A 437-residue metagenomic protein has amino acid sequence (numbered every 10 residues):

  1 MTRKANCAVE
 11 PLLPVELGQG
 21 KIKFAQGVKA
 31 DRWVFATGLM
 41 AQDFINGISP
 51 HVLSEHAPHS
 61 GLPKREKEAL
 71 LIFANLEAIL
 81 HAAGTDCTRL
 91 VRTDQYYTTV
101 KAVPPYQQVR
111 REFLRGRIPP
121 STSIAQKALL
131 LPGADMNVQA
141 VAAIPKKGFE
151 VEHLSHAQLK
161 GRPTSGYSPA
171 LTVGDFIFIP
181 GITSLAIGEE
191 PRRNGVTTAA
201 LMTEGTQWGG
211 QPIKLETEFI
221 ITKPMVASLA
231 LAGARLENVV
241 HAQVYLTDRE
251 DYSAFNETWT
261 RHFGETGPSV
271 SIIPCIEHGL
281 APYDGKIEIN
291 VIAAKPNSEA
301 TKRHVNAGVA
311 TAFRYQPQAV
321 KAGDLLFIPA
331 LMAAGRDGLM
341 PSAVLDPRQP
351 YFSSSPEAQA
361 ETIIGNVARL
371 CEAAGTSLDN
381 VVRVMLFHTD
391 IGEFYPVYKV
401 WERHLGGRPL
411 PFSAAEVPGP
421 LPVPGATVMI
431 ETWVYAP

Functional and structural regions predicted by a protein language model:
M1-A74, A78-F219, A227-G365, R369-R383 (+1 more regions): N-terminal presequence-like segments and the immediate start of the first folded domain
